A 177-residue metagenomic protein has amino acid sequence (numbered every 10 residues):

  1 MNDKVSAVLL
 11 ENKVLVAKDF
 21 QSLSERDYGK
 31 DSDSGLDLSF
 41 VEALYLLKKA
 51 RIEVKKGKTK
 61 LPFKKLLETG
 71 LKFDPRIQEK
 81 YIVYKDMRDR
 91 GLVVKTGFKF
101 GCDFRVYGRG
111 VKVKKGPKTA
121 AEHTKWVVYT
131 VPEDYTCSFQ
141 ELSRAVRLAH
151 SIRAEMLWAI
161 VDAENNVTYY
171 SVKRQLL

Functional and structural regions predicted by a protein language model:
M1-L177: Long Lys/Arg-rich low-complexity intrinsically disordered regions in nucleic-acid-associated proteins
